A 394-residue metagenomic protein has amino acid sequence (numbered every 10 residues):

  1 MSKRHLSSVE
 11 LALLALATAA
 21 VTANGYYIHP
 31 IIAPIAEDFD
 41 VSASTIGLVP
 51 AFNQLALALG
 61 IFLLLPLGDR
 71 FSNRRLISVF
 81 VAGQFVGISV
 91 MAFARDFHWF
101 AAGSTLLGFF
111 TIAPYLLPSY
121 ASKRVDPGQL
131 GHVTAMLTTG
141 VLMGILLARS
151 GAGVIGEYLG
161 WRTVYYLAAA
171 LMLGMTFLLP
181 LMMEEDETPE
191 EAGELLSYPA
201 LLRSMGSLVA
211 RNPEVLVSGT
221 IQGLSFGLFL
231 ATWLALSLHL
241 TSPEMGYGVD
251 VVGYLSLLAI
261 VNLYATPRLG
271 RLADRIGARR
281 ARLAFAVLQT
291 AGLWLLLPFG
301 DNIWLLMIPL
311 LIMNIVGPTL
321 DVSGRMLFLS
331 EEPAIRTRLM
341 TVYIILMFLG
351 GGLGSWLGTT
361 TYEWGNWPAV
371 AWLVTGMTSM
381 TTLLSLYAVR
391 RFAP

Functional and structural regions predicted by a protein language model:
S2-R4, E184-G219: Juxtamembrane intracellular "pre-TM" segments in multi-pass secondary transporters
L59-F97: Conserved MFS/SLC helix-loop-helix module at the cytosolic interface between two early adjacent transmembrane helices
I61-S72, Y264-A278, Y362: Helix-to-loop junctions at the C-terminal end of transmembrane segments in multipass secondary transporters
R75-S89, R280-W294, T375: Structural signature of the two symmetry-related core transmembrane helices
G103-G140: Cytoplasmic helix-loop-helix junction between adjacent transmembrane helices in 12-TM secondary transporters
M136-L181: Helix-loop-helix hairpin linking two adjacent transmembrane segments in secondary transporters
R279-G324: C-terminal transmembrane helical hairpin of 12-TM major facilitator-type secondary transporters
S330-N366, V374: A late C-terminal transmembrane helix in Major Facilitator Superfamily
